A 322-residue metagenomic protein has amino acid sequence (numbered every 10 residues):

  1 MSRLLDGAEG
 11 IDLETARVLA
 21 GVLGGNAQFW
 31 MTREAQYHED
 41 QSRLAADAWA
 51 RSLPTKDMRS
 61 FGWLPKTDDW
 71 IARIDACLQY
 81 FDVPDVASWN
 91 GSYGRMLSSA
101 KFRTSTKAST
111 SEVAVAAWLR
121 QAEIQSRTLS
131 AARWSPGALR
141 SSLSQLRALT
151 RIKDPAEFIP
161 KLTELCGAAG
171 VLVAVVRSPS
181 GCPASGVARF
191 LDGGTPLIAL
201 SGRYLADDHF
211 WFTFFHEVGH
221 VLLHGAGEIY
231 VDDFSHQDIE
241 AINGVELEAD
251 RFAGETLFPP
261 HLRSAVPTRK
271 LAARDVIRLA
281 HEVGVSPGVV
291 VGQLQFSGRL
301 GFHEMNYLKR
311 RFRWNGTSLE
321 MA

Functional and structural regions predicted by a protein language model:
M1-A322: Active-site hotspot residues in diverse enzymes, especially metal/ion-binding acidic/histidine motifs
